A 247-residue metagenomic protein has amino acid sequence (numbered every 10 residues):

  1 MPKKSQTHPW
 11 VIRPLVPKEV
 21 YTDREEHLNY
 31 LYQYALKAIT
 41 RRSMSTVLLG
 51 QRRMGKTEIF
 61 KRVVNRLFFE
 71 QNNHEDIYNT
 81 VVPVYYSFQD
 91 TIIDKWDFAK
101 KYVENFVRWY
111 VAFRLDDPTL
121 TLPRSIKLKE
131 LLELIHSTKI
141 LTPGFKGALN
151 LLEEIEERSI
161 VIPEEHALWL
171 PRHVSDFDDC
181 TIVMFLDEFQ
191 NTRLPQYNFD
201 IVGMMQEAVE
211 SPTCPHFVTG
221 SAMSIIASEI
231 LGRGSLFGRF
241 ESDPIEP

Functional and structural regions predicted by a protein language model:
M1-D76: Walker A/P-loop-proximal flanking segment of P-loop NTPase domains
L28, N198-F199: Short alpha-helix of the ABC ATPase nucleotide-binding domain corresponding to the H-loop/switch region
L31, Y86, D187, I245: Conserved RecA-like P-loop NTPase ATPase core
Y32, L168, V202-G203: A short, noncatalytic alpha-helical element within ATPase nucleotide-binding/catalytic domains
Y34-A38, L67, V174, E207-A208 (+1 more regions): Hydrophobic helix-cap positions at the C-terminus of alpha-helices in RecA-like/P-loop ATPase nucleotide-binding cores
M44-S45, G50-L186, T192, N198 (+1 more regions): P-loop NTPase nucleotide-binding core
D176-F185, N191-Y197, M204-G234: Sensor-1/coupling segment of RecA-like P-loop NTPase cores
L231-E246: A short helix-turn-beta junction within AAA+ P-loop NTPase domains corresponding to the substrate/partner-engaging
